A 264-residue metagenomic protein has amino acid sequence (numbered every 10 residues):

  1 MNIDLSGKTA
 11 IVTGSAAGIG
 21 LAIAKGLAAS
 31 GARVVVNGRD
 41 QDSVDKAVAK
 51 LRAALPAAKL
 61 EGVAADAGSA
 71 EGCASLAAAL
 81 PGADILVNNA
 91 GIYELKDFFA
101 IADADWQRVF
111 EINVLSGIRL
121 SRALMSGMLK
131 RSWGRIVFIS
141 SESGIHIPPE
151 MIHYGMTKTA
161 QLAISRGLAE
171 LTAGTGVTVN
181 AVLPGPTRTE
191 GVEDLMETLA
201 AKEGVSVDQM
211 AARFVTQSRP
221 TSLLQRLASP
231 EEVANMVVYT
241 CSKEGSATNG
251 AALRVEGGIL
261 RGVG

Functional and structural regions predicted by a protein language model:
I3-D4, H146, V237-V238, E244 (+1 more regions): Short C-terminal tail/terminal secondary-structure segment of NAD(P)H-dependent dehydrogenase/reductase domains
T9, A16-A17: Conserved glycine-rich cofactor-binding loop
D97-F98, D105-F110, S218: Substrate-binding pocket helix/loop in short-chain dehydrogenase/reductase
S121, T157, S165: Active-site helix of classical SDR
S126, E170-L171: Alpha-helical segment proximal to the catalytic Tyr-Lys
S141: Residue(s) in the substrate-gating loop at a strand-loop-helix junction that position the organic substrate next
A173, T178, T248-G250: Short, small/polar-rich loop/turn modules that mediate ligand/substrate recognition or access, typified
